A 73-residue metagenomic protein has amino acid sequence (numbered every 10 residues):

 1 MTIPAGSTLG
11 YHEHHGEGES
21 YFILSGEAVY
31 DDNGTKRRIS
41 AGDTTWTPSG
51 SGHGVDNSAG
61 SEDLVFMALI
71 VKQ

Functional and structural regions predicted by a protein language model:
I3-A5, I23, T47, N57: Hydrophobic residues in beta-strands and at strand termini
S7-E19: A short beta-loop-beta micro-motif enriched in histidine and acidic residues
T8-L9, G26-D31: Short beta-strand segments in beta-sandwich/barrel cores
G16-A28: Glycine- and acidic-residue-biased ligand/ion/polar-headgroup-sensing regions
V29, S49-Q73: Ligand-binding loop in jelly-roll beta-barrel domains
N33-G50: Short acidic-glycine-tyrosine-enriched beta hairpin
